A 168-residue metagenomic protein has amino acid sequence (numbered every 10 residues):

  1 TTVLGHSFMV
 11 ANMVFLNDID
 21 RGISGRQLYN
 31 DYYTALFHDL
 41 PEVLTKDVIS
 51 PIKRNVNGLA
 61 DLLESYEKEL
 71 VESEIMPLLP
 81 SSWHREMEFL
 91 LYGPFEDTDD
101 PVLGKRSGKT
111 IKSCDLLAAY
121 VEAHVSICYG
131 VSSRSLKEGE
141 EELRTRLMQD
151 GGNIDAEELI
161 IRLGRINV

Functional and structural regions predicted by a protein language model:
T1-V168: Alpha-helical, largely C-terminal catalytic domains that coordinate divalent metal ions via clustered Asp/Glu/His
